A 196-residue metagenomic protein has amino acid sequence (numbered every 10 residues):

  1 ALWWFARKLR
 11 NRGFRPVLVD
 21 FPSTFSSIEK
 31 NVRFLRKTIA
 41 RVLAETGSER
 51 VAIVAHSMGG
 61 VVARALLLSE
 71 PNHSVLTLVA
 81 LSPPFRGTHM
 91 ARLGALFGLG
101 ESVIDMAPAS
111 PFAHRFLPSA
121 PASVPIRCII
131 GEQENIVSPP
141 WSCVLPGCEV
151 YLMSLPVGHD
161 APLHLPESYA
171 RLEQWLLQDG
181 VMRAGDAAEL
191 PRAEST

Functional and structural regions predicted by a protein language model:
W4, R12-V19, I28-V124, I129 (+1 more regions): Serine-dependent carboxylesterase/thioesterase catalytic core of lipase-like alpha/beta-hydrolase/SGNH enzymes
S26-E29, L163: Soluble non-cytosolic domains of exported or imported proteins
A120-T196: C-terminal catalytic-base region of ester-bond hydrolases, centering on the histidine of the charge-relay
